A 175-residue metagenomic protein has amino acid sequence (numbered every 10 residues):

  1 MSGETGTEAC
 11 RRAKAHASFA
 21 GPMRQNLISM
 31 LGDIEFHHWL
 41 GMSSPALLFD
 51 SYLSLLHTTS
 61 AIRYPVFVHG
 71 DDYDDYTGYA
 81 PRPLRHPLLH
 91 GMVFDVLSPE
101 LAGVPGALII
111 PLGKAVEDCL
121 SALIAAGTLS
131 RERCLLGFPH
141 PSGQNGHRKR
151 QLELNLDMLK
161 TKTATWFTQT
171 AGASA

Functional and structural regions predicted by a protein language model:
M1-L108, A115-I124, Q144-H147, L154-Q169: A polyanion-binding, active-site-adjacent surface
G113-P139: Active-site-adjacent alpha-helix immediately C-terminal to a catalytic or transition-state-stabilizing loop
L135, R148-K149: Helix-centered, glycine/charged polyanion-binding patches within enzymatic domains that contact phosphate-containing
